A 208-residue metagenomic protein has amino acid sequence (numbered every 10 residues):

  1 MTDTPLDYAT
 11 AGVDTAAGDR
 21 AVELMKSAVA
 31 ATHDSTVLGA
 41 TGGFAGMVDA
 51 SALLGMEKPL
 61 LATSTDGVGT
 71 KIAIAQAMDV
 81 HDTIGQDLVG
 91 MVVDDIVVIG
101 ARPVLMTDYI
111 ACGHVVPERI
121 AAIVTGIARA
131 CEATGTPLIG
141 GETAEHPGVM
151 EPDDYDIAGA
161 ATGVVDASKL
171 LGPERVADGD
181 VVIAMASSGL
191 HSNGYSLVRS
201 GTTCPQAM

Functional and structural regions predicted by a protein language model:
T2-M208: Helix-biased detector of long, well-ordered alpha-helical tracts
